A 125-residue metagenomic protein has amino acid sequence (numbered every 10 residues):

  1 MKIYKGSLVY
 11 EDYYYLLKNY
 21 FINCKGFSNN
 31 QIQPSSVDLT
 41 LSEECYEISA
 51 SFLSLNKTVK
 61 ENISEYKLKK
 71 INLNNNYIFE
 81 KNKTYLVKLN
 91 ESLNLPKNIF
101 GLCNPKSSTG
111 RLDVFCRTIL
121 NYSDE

Functional and structural regions predicted by a protein language model:
M1-E125: DUTPase catalytic domain/fold
